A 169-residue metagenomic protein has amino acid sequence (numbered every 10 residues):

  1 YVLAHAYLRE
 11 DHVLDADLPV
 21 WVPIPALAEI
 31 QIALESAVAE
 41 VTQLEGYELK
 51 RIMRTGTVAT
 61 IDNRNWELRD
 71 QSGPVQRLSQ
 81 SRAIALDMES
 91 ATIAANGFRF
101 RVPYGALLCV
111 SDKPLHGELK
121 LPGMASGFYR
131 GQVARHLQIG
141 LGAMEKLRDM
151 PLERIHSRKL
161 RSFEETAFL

Functional and structural regions predicted by a protein language model:
Y1-L169: Accessory terminal and edge-of-domain segments that mediate assembly/interaction and cofactor placement around
